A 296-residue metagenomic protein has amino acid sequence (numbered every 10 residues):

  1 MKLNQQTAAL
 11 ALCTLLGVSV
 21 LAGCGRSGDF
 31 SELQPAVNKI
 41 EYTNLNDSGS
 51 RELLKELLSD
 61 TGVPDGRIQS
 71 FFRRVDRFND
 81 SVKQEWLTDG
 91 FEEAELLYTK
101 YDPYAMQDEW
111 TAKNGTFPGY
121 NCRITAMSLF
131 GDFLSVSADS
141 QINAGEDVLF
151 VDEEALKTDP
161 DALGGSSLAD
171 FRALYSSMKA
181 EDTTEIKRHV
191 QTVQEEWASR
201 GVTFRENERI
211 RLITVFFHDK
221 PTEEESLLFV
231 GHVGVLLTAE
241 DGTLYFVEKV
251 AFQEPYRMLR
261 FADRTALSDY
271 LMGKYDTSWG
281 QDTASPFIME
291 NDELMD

Functional and structural regions predicted by a protein language model:
M1-A11: Bacterial N-terminal signal peptides that target proteins for export
T14-L15: Core hydrophobic alpha-helical transmembrane segments of single-pass membrane proteins
C24-D296: Cysteine-nucleophile amide-bond enzymes
